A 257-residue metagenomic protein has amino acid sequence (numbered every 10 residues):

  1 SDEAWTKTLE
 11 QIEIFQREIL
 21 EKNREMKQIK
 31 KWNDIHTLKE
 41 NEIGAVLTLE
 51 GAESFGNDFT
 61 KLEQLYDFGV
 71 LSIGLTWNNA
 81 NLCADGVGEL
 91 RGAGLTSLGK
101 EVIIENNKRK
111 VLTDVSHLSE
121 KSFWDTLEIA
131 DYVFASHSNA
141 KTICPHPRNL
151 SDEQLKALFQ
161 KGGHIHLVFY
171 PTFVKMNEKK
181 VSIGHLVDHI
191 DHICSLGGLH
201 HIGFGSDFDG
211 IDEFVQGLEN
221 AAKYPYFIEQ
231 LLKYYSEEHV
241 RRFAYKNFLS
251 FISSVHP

Functional and structural regions predicted by a protein language model:
S1-V168, T172-V174, V187, D191-C194 (+3 more regions): Extended, charged catalytic domains and RNA/DNA-binding interfaces, predominantly in divalent-metal-using enzymes
W77, S206, N247: Residues that line or immediately flank small-molecule/substrate-binding pockets and catalytic motifs
D125, G203-F204, R241-Y245: Beta-strand segments within the central parallel beta-sheet cores of soluble alpha/beta enzyme folds
V168, G197-L218: Short acidic/histidine-rich active-site segments
N177-K180, I211-L218, L231-Y234: Outer-membrane beta-barrel pore domains
E219-P257: Mid-to-C-terminal alpha-helical segments outside catalytic/metal-binding sites
